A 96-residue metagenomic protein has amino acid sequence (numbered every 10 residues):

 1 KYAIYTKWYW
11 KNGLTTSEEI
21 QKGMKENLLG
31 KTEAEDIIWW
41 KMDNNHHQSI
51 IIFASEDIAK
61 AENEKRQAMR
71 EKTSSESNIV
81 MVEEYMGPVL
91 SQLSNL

Functional and structural regions predicted by a protein language model:
K1-Q48, I52-A68, S75-L96: Short S/T/G/P-rich N-terminal loop/turn motif that feeds into the first structured element of a domain
